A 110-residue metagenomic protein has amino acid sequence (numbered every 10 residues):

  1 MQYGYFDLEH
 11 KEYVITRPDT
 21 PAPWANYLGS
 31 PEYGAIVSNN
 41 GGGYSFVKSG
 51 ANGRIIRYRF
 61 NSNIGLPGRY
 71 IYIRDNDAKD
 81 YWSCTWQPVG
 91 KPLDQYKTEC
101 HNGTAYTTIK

Functional and structural regions predicted by a protein language model:
M1-K110: Anionic coordination/interaction segments
